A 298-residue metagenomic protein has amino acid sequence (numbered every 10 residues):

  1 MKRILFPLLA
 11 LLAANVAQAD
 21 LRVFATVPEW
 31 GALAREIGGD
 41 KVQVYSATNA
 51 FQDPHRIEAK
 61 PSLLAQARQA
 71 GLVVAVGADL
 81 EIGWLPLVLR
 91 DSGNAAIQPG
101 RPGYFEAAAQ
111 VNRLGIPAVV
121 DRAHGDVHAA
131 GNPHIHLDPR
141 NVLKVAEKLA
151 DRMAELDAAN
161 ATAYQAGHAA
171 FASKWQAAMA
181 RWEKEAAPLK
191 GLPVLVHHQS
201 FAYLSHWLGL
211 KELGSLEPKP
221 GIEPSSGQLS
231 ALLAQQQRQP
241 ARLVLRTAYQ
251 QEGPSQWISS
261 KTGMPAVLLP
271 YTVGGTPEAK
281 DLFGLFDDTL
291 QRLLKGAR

Functional and structural regions predicted by a protein language model:
M1-I4: Positively charged n-region of N-terminal signal peptides that target proteins for export
P7-L8: Sec-dependent N-terminal signal peptides
A13-Q18: N-terminal signal peptide c-region/cleavage motif recognized by signal peptidases
A19-R298: Extracytoplasmic metal-acquisition and chelation regions
